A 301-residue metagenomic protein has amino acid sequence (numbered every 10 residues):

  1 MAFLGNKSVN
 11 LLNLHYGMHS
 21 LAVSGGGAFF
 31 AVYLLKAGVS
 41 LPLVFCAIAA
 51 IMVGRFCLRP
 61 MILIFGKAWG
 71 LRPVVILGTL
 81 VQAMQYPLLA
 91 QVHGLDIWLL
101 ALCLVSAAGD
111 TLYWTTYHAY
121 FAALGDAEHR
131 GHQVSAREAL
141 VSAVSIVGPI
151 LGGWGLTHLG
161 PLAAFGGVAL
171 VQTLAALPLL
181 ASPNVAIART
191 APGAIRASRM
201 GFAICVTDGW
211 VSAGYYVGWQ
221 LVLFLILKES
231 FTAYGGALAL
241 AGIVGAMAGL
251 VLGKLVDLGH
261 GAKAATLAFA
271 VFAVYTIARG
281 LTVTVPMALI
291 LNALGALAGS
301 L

Functional and structural regions predicted by a protein language model:
A2-G54, R196-A241: Helix-loop boundary and gating motifs at the non-cytosolic
G17, D96-Y113, V206, P286-L301: Hydrophobic core of transmembrane alpha-helices in multi-pass small-molecule transporters, especially MFS/SLC-type
C57-H93: Conserved MFS/SLC helix-loop-helix module at the cytosolic interface between two early adjacent transmembrane helices
C57-L71, L156, M247-G261: Helix-to-loop junctions at the C-terminal end of transmembrane segments in multipass secondary transporters
P73-L88, G166-A169, K263-A278: Structural signature of the two symmetry-related core transmembrane helices
L104-V141: Cytoplasmic helix-loop-helix junction between adjacent transmembrane helices in 12-TM secondary transporters
A163-A181: Symmetry-related core transmembrane helices of the 12-TM Major Facilitator Superfamily/SLC fold
K263-S300: C-terminal transmembrane helical hairpin of 12-TM major facilitator-type secondary transporters
